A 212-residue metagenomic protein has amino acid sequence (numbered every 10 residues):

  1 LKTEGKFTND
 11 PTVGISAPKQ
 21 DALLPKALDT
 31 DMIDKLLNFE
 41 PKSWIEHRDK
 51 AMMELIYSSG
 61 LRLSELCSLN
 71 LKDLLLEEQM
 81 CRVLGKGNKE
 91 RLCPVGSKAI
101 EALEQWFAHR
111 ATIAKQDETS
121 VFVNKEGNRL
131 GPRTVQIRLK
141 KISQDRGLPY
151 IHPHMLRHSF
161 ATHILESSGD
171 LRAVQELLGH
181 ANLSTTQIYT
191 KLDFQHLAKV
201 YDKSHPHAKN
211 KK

Functional and structural regions predicted by a protein language model:
L1-K212: Conserved catalytic core of the tyrosine transesterase superfamily
